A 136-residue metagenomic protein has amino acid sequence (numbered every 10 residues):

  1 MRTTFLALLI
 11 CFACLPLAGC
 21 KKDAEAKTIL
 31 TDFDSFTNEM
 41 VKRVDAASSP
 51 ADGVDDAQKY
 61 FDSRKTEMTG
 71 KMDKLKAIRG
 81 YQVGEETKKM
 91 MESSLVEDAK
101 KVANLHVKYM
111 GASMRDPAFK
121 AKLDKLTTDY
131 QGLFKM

Functional and structural regions predicted by a protein language model:
M1, L8, T66-M72, L133-M136: Short, charged low-complexity intrinsically disordered segments located at boundaries of structured domains
M1-G19: Sec-dependent bacterial lipoprotein signal peptides
A13, V41-V44, T69, P117: Amphipathic alpha-helical interaction segments
C20-T66, G132-M136: Immediate post-signal-peptide N-terminus of mature secreted/exported proteins
Y60-A118, K122, D129: Long, amphipathic, charge-rich alpha-helical segments that form helical bundles/coiled-coils
